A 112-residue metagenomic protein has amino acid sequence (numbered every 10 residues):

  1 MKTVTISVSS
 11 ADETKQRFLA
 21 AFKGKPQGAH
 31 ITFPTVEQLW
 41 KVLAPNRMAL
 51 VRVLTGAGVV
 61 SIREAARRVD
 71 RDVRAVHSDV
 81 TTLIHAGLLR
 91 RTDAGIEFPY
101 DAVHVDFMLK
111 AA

Functional and structural regions predicted by a protein language model:
M1-L19: General nucleic-acid-binding
A21-A49: Short alpha-helical segments that sit at the start of domains
E37-A44, S61, R91-A112: Short, cationic-aromatic polyanion-contact patches
L54-A57: Short helix-capping/hinge SLiMs at alpha-helix to coil transitions
V59-R67: Short acidic, hydrophobic short linear motifs in intrinsically disordered regions
A65, V76, V80-L83: Basic amphipathic alpha-helical segments that dock to polyanions
G87: Glycine-centered, phosphate/nucleic-acid-interacting loop/turn motifs that mediate DNA/RNA or nucleotide
